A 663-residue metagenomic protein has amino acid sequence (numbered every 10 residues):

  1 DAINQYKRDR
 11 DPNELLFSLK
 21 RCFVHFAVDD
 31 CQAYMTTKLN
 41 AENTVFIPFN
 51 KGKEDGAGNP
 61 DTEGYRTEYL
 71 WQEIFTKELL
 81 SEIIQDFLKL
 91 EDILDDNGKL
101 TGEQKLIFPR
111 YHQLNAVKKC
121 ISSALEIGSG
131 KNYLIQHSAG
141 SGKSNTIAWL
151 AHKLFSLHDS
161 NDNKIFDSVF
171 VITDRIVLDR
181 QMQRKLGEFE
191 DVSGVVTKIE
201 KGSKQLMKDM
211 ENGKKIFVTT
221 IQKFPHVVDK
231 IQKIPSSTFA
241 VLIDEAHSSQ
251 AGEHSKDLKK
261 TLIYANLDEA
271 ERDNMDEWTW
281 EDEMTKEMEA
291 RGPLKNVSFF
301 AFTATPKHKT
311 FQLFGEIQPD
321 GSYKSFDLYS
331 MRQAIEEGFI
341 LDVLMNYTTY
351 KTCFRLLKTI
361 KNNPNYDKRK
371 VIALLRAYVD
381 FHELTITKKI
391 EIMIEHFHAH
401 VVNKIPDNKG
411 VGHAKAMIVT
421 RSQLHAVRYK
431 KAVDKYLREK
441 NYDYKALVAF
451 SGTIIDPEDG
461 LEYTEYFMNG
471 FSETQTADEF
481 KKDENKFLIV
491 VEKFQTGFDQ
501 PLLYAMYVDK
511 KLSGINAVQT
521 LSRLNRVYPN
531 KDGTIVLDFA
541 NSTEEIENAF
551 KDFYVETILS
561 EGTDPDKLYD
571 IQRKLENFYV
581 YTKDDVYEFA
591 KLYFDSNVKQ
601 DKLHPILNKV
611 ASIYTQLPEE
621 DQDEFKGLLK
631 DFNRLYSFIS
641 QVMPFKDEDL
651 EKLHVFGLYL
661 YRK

Functional and structural regions predicted by a protein language model:
D1-S168, V177-V192, Q222, S236-T238 (+4 more regions): ATP-dependent helicase/translocase motor core
G187-D229: Inter-Walker segment of RecA-like/P-loop motor cores
K214-E245, S249-T261, W280-E289, N469-A477 (+1 more regions): Conserved RecA-like ASCE ATPase "motif II neighborhood" in helicase/translocase motors
A251-V343: Post-DEXD/H (motif II) to motif III coupling segment of the RecA-like Helicase ATP-binding lobe
K309-H413, K430, D434: Interdomain helical connector at the RecA1-RecA2 junction of SF1/SF2 helicase-like NTPases
A377-V490: Conserved C-terminal RecA-like helicase domain
L488-V490, Q495-Q519, T534-D538: A short beta-strand element within the Helicase C-terminal
Y528-G627: Long, hydrophobic alpha-helical segments
